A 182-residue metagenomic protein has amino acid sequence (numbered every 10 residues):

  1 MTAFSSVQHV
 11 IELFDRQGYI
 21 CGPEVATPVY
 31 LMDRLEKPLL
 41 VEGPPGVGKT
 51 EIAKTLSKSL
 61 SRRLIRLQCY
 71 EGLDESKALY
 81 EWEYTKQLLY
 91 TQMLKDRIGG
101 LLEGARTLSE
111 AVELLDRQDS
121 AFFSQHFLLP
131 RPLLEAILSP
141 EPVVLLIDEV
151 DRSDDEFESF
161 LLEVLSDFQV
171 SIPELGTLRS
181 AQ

Functional and structural regions predicted by a protein language model:
T2-V25: Dynamic helix-loop-helix/coil hinge segments at AAA+ ATPase domain boundaries and subdomain interfaces
C21-A26, Y30-E36, A136-P140: Phosphate-binding P-loop
R34, P38-Q87: Walker A/P-loop
L39, L145-L146: Hydrophobic positions in the central parallel beta-sheet of the AAA+
P44, E149-V150: P-loop (Walker A) phosphate-binding loop of NTP-binding proteins
Q87-L138: Conserved P-loop NTPase mechanochemical-coupling segment
L114-D119, S124-Q125, L134, E156-A181: Conserved catalytic/switch belt of AAA+ P-loop NTPases
L145, R152-S153: Residues immediately C-terminal
